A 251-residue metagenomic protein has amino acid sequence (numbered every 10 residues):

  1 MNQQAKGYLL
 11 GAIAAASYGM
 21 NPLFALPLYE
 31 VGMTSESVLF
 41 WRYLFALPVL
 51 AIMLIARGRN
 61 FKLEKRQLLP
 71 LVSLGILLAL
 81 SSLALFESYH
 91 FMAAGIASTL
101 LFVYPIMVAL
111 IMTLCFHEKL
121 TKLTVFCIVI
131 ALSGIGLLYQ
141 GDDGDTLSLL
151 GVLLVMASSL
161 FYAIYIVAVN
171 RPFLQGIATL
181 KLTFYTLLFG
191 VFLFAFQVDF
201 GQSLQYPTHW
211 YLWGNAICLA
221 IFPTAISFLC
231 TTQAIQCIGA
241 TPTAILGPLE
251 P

Functional and structural regions predicted by a protein language model:
M1-S37, W41, L80, A84 (+3 more regions): Glycine-/small-residue-enriched transmembrane alpha-helix faces in small-molecule transporters and effluxers
A15, W41, A97-V103, A168-V191 (+1 more regions): Helix-helix packing/entry segments at the starts of transmembrane helices
S17, P22, A51-A97, L101 (+2 more regions): Specific transmembrane alpha-helical segments of multi-pass solute transporters/efflux pumps, especially DMT/EamA
L28, V38, R42, S88 (+6 more regions): Hydrophobic/aromatic residues within transmembrane alpha-helices of multi-pass small-molecule transporters
E30-L80, M107, F161-A168, T183-Q202: Transmembrane alpha-helices of multi-pass small-molecule transport proteins
V49, L54-R57, L85, Y104-V129 (+1 more regions): C-terminal transmembrane-helix exit sites in multi-pass transporters
L50, V72, L78, I111 (+4 more regions): Hydrophobic transmembrane alpha-helices of multi-pass small-molecule transport proteins
K65-L69, L101, H117-L137, D145-V152 (+2 more regions): Loop-to-transmembrane alpha-helix entry segments
